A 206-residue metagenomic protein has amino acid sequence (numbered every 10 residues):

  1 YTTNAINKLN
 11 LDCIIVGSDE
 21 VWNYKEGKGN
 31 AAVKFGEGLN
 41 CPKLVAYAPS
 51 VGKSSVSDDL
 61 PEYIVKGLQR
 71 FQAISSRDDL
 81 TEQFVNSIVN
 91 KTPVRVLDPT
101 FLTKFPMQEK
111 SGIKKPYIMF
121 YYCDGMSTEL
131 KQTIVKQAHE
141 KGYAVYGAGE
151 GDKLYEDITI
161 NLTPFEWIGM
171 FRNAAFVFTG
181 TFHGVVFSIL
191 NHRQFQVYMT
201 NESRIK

Functional and structural regions predicted by a protein language model:
Y1-K66, G112: Aromatic- and Gly/Pro-rich donor/ligand-binding loops that form nucleotide- or phosphate-bearing donor binding pockets
D12-C13, A73, A175-F176: Structural motif
V45-K53, F84-V85, Y122-D124, T128-P164: Catalytic donor nucleotide-activated moiety binding site of glycosyltransferases and closely related
V65-R70, F171: A conserved, positively charged/aromatic
F71-D78, F178: A short beta-strand/loop micro-motif in the catalytic core of glycosyltransferases that engages the nucleotide-sugar
P93-F101, F105, G149-V185: Donor nucleotide-activated moiety binding/catalytic core segment of transferases that use nucleotide-activated donors
G112-G125: Conserved donor-binding/catalytic core segment of Leloir-type glycosyltransferases
M170-K206: A donor-sugar binding/catalytic signature common to diverse glycosyltransferases and related nucleotide-sugar
